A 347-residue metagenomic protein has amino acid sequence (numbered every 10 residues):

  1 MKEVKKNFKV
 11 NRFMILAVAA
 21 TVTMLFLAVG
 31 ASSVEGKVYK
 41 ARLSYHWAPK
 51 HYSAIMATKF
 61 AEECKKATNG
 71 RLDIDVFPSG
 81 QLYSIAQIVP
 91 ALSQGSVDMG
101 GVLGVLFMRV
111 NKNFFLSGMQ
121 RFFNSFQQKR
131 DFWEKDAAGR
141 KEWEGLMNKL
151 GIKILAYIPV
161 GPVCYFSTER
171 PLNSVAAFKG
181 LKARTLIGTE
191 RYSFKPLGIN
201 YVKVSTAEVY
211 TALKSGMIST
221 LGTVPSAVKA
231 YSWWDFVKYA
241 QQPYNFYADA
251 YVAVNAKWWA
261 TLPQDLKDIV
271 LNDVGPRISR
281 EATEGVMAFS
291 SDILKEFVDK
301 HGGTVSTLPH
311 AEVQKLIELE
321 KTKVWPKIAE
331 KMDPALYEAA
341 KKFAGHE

Functional and structural regions predicted by a protein language model:
M1-K40, E347: Short, low-complexity disordered leader/linker segments with a strong preference for bacterial N-terminal type II
E35-R130, A138-E347: N-terminal secretory/targeting leader peptides
E134: An acidic, glycine-rich surface segment that forms the CoA-thioester-binding/catalytic face of crotonase-fold enzymes
